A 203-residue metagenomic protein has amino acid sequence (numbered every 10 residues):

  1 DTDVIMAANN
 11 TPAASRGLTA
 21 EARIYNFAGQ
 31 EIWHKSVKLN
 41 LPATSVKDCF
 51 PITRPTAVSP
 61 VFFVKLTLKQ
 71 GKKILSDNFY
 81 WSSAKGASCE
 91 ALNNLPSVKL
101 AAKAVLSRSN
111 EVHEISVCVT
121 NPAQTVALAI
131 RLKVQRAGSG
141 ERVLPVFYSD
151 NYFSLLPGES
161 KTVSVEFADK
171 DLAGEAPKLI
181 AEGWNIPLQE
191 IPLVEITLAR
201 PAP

Functional and structural regions predicted by a protein language model:
D1-N151, L156-E166, L172-K178: Carbohydrate-binding surfaces of carbohydrate-active enzymes
V194-A202: Mature N-terminal, pre-catalytic/accessory segment of carbohydrate-active enzymes
